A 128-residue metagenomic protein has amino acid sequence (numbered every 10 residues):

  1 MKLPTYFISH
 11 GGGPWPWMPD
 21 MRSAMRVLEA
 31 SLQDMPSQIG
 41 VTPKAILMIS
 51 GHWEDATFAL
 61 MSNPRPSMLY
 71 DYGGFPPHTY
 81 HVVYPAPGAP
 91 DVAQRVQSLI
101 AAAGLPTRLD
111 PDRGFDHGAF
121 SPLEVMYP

Functional and structural regions predicted by a protein language model:
M1-Q97: A short aromatic-anchored loop/beta-hairpin motif
V92-P128: Internal, conserved structured core segments that host functional sites
